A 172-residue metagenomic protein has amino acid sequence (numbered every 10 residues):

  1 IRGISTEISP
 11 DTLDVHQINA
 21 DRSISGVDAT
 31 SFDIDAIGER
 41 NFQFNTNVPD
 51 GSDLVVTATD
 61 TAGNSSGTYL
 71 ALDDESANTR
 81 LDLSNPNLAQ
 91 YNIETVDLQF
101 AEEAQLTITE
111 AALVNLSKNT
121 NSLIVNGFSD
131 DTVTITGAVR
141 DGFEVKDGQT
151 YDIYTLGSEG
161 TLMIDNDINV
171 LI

Functional and structural regions predicted by a protein language model:
I1-P10: Aromatic/hydrophobic beta-strand junction motif of beta-rich domains
T12-D14, D53-V55, N92-T95, Q105 (+2 more regions): Discrete beta-strand positions within long extracellular beta-solenoid architectures
T12-F42: Solvent-exposed serine/threonine-rich low-complexity stretches and specific carbohydrate-binding patches
F42-T46, D53, A62-A77: Edge beta-strands of extracellular beta-sandwich domains
F44-T46, L81-Q90, E94, E103-K118 (+1 more regions): Short, T/G/N/S-enriched strand-turn elements that build extracellular solenoid repeat scaffolds
T57, D97, T107, I124-N126 (+2 more regions): Extracellular beta-strand solenoid repeats
T61, Q99-A101, F128: Extracellular repeat turn/loop positions enriched in glycine and acidic/polar residues, especially those that create
T132-I172: Low-complexity acidic/polar repeat-biased segments
